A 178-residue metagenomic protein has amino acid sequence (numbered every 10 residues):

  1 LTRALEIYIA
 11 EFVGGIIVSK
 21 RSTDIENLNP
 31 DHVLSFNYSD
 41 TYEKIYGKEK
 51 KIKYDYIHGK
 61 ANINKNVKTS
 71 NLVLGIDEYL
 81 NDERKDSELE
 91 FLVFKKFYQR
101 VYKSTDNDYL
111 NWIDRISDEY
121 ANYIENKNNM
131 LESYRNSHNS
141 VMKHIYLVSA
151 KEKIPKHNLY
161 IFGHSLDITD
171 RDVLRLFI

Functional and structural regions predicted by a protein language model:
L1-N139: Extended, H/D-rich, highly charged conserved domains that either
N29, K50-K51, H144-I178: SIR2/sirtuin-family catalytic core signature
